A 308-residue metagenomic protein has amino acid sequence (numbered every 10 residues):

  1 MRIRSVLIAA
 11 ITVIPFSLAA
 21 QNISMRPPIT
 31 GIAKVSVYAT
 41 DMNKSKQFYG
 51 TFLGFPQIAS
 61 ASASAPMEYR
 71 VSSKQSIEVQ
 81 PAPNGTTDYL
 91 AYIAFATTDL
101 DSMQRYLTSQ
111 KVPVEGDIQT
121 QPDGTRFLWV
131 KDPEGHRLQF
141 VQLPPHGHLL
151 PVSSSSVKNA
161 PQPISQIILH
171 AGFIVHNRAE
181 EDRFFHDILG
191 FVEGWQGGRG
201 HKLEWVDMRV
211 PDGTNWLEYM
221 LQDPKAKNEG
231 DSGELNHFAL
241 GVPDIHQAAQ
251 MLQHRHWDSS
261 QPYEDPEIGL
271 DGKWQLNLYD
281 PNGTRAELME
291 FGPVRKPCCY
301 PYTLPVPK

Functional and structural regions predicted by a protein language model:
M1-S5: Positively charged n-region of N-terminal signal peptides that target proteins for export
V6-S17: Bacterial N-terminal signal peptides
Q21-P27, T108-I167, F173, W195-R199 (+2 more regions): Vicinal oxygen chelate
P27-S76, G172-L217, W274: Core segments of cupin and vicinal oxygen chelate
T30-T40, M67-R70, A82-L107, R126-K131 (+5 more regions): Vicinal oxygen chelate
G50, G54, D99, T108-P113 (+5 more regions): Sec-exported extracytoplasmic/periplasmic mature domains
Q75-I77, P83, Q119, N215-Y219 (+1 more regions): Intrinsic, low-complexity N-terminal interaction/targeting segments
A179-D182, H186-I268: Structured core of small recognition/catalytic domains
